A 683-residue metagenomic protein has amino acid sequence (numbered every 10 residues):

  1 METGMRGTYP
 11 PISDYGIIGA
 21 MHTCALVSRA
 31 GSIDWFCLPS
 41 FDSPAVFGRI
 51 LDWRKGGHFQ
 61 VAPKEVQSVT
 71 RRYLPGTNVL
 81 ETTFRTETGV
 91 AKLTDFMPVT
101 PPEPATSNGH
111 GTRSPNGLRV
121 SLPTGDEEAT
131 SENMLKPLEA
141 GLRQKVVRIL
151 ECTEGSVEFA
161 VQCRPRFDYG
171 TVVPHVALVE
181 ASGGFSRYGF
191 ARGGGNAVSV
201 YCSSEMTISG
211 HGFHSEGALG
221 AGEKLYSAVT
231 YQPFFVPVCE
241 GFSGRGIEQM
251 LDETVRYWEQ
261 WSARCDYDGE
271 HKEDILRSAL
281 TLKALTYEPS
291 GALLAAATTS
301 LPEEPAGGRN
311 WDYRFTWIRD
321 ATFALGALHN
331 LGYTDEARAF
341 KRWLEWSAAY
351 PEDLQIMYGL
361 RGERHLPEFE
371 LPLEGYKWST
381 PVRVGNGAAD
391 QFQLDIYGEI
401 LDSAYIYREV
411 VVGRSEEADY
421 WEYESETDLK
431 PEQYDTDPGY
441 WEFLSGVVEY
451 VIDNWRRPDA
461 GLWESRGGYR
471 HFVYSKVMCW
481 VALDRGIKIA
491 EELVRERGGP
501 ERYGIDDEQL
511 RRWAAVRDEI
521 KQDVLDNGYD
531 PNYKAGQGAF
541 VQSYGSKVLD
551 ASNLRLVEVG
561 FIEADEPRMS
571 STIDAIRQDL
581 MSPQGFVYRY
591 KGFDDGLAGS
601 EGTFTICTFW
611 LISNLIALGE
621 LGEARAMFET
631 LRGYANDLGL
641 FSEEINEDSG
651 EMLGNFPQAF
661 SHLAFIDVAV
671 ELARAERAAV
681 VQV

Functional and structural regions predicted by a protein language model:
M1-V683: Acidic, mature catalytic/reactive cores of soluble proteins
